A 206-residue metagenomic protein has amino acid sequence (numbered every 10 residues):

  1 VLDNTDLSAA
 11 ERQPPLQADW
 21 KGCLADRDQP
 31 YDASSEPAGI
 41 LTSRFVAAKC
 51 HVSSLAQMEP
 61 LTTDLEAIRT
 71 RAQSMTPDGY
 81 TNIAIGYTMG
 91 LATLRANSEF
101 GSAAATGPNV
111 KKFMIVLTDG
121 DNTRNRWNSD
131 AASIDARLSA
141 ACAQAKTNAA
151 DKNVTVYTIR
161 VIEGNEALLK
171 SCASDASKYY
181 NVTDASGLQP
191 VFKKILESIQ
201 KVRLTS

Functional and structural regions predicted by a protein language model:
V1-K112, V116-L117, D121-T155, A167-K170 (+3 more regions): Divalent-cation-coordinating short motifs within acidic/hydroxyl- or histidine-rich contexts, strongest in von
T118, R160-I162: Short beta-strand/turn micro-motifs composed of small residues that flank or help shape donor/cofactor-binding pockets
R160, V182-T183: Conserved residues at beta->alpha junctions
I195: Terminal peptide-recognition signature
